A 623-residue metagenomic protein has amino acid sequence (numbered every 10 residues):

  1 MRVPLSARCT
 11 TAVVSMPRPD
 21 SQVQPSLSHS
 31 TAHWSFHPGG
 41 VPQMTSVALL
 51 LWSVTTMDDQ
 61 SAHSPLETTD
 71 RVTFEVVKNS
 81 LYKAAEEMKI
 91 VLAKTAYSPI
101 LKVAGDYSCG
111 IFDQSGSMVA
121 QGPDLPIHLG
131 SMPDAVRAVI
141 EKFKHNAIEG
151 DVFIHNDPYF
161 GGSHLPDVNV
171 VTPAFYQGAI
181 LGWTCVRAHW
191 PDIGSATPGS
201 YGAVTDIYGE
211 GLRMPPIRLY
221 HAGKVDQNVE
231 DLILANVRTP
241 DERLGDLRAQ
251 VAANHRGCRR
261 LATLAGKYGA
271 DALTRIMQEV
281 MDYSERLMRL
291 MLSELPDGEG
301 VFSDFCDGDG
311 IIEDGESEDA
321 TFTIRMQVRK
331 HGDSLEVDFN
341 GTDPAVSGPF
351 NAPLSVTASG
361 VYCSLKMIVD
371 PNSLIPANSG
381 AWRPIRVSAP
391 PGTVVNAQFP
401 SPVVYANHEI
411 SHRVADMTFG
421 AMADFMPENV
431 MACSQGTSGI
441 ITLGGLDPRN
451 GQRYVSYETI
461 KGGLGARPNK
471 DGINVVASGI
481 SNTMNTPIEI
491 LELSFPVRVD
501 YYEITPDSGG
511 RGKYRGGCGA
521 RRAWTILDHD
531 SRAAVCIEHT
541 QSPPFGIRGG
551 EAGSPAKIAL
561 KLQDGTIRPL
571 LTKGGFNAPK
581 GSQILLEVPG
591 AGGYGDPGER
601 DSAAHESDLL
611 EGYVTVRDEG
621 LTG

Functional and structural regions predicted by a protein language model:
M1, Q24, E606-D608: A generic structured-segment signal
M1-L5, D58-D59: Short intrinsically disordered, low-complexity coil segments enriched in acidic
V3-A7, T11-L27, A32-F36, V41-Q43 (+1 more regions): Short amphipathic, helix-prone segments within low-complexity/disordered or flexible regions
R18, T56-M57: Intrinsically disordered, low-complexity regulatory regions of eukaryotic regulatory proteins
A48-T55, G612: Short, positively charged and aromatic/hydrophobic N-terminal segments
D58-E149, I154-Y176, I180-G623: Glycine/proline-enriched, intrinsically flexible loops and inter-domain linkers
